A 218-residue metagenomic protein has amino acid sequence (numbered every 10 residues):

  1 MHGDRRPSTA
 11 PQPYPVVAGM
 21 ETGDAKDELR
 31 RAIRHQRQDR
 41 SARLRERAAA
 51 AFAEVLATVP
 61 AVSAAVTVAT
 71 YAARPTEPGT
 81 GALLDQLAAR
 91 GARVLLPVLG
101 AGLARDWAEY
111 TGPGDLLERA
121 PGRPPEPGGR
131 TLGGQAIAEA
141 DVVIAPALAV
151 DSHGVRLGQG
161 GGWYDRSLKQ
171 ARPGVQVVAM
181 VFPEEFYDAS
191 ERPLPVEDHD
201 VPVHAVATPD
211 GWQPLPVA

Functional and structural regions predicted by a protein language model:
H2-D24, E28, H35-D39, R90 (+5 more regions): Surface-exposed, charge/polar-rich loops and edge strands
H2-E139: N-terminal active-site beta-alpha-beta segment that forms phosphate/nucleotide-binding and substrate-recognition loops
A69, A145-A147: Short beta-strands and strand-loop turn motifs
Y71, W107, W163-Y164, F182: Aromatic side chains
A73-T76, L148-S152: Short glycine-rich anion-binding loops that position phosphate/pyrophosphate groups of nucleotides and phosphorylated
